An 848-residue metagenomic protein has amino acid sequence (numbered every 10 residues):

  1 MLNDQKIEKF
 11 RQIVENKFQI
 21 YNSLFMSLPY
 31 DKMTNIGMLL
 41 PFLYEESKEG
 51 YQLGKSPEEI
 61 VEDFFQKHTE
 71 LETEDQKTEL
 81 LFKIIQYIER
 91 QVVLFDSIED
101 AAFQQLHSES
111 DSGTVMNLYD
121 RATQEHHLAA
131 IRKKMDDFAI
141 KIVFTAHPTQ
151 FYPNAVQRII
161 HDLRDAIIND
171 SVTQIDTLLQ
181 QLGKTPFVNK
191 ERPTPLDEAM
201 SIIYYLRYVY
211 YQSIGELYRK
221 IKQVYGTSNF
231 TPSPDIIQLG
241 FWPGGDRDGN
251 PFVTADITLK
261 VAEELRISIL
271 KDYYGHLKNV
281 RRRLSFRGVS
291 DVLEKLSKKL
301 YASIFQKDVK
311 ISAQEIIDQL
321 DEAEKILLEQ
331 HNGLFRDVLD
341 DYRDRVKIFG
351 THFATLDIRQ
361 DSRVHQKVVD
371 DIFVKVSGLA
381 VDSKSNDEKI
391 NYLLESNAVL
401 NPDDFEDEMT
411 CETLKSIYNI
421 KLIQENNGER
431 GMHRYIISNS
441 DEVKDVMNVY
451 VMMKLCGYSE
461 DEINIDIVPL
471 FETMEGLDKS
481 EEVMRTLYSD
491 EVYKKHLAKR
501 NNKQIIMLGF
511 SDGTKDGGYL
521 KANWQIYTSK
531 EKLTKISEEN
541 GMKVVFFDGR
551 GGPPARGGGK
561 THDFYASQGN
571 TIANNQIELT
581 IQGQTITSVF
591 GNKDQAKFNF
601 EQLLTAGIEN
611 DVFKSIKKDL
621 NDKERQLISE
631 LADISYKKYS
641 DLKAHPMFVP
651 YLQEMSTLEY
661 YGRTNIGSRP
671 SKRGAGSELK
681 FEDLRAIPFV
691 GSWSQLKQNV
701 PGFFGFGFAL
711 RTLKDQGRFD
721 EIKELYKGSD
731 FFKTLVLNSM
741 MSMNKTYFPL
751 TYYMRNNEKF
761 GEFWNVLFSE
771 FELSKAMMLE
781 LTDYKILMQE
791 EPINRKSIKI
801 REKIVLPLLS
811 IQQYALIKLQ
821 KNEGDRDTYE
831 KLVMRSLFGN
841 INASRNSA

Functional and structural regions predicted by a protein language model:
M1-E79, K83, D100-T123, T185 (+12 more regions): Acidic, glycine-enriched catalytic cores built around paired aspartates
L2-P234, D256-I311, L356-R359, W764 (+1 more regions): Extended, highly charged
E15, V172, M200, Y204 (+20 more regions): Conserved structured core elements
R121-A122, H126-A129, K133-K134, F138 (+7 more regions): Structured, charged N-terminal subsegments at the starts of enzyme catalytic cores and at intra-chain domain/subunit
E125, I140-H147, R164-F187, L339 (+8 more regions): Structured alpha-helical segments in the cores of large, soluble enzyme domains
V209, S213-K220, V224, D272 (+15 more regions): Generic, well-ordered alpha-helical scaffold segments in large soluble proteins
T227-S228, R287, D291, R336-L339 (+2 more regions): Short, glycine/acidic-rich hinge or "gate" loops at secondary-structure transitions that mediate conformational
A255, V261-R281, C456-K637: Catalytic or ion-translocation cores adjacent to nucleophile or general acid/base/metal-coordination motifs in diverse
